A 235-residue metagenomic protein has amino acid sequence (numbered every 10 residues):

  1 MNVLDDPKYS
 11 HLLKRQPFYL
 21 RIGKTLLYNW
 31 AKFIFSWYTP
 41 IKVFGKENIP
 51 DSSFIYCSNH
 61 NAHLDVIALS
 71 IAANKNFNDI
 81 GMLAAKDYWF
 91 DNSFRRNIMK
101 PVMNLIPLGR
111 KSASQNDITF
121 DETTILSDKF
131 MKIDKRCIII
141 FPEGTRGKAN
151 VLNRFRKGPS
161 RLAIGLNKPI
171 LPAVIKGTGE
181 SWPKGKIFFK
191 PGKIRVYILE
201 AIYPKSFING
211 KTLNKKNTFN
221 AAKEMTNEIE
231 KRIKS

Functional and structural regions predicted by a protein language model:
M1-I55, H60-A68, P101-N104: Membrane-anchoring hydrophobic helices of lipid-metabolizing enzymes
M1-R15, Y19-I22, D121-S235: Non-catalytic C-terminal accessory region of glycerolipid acyltransferases and related lyso-lipid remodeling enzymes
A31-W37, H60, R110-I118, A149: Short, flexible loop segments at the rims of nucleotide/cofactor-binding pockets, characterized by
I34, M99-K100, M131, A163: A generic structural signal for well-ordered alpha-helical segments
Y38-K42, T119-T124: Glycine-rich, highly charged phosphate/nucleotide-binding loops
T39, N78, P101, G192-I194: Residue-level signal for beta-strand positions within conserved beta-sheet cores that form or flank
P50-S114: Catalytic core of membrane glycerolipid acyltransferases/transacylases, capturing the structured, soluble-facing
